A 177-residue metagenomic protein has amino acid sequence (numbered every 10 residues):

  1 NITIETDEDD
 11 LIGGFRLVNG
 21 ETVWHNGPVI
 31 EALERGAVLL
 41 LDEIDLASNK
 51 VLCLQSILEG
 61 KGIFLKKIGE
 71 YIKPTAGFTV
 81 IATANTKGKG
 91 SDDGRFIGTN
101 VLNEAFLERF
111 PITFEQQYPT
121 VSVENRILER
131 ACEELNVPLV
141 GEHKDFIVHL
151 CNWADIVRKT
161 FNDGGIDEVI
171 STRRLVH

Functional and structural regions predicted by a protein language model:
N1-H177: C-terminal regulatory/interaction module of P-loop NTP-utilizing enzymes
